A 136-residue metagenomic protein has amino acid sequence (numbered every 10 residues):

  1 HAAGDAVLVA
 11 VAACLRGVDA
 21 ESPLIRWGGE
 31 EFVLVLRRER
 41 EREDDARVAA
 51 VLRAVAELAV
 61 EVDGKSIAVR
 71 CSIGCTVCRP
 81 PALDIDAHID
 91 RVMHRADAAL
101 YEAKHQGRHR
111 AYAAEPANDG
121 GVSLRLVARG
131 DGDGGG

Functional and structural regions predicted by a protein language model:
H1-G4, G28-G29, D63, G107-R108: A short glycine-centered flexible hinge/capping loop motif at secondary-structure junctions
A3-P23, E31, A50, V55: Active-site-proximal alpha-helical element of nucleotidyl cyclase-like catalytic domains and analogous helices
A10-V11, W27, F32, I73 (+1 more regions): Hydrophobic framework residues that shape the active-site pocket of cyclic nucleotide turnover catalytic cores
P23-W27, I67: A short pre-motif secondary-structure segment
V35-R40, A56, C78-P80: Residue-level recognition of strand-loop junctions within catalytic nucleotide-signaling folds
A49, D63, C78-D131: Catalytic-core segments of nucleotide cyclases and related cyclic-nucleotide turnover enzymes
A59, S66-R70: Beta-strand residues that line the small-molecule/cofactor-binding core of sensory signal-transduction domains
